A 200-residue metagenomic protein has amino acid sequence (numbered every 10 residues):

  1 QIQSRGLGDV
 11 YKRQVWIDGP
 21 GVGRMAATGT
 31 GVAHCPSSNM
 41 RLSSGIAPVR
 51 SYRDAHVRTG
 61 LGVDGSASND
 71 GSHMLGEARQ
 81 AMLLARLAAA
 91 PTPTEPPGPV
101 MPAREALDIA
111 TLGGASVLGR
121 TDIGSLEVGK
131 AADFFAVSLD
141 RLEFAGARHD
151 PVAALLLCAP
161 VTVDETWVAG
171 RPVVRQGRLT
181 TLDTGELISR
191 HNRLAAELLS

Functional and structural regions predicted by a protein language model:
Q1-Y11: Single conserved hydrophobic/aromatic residue that forms the stacking wall/gate of nucleotide- or nucleobase-binding
Y11, D64, G170: Residue-level signal for inorganic ion chemistry
G19-P20, R41-S43: Helical hairpin unit composed of two closely spaced alpha helices linked by a short loop
R24-A33, D54-T59: Glycine-enriched alpha-helix->loop->beta-strand junction motifs that scaffold or abut catalytic
P36-M40, G65-A67: Short, acidic/turn-prone active-site loops that include or flank metal/cofactor- and phosphate-binding residues
I46-R50, D150-P151: Charged helix-capping and loop-helix junction motifs
R50-R141, L157-C158: His/Asp/Glu-enriched, well-ordered alpha-helical/loop segment that forms or immediately abuts the divalent-metal
R104-S200: Active-site microenvironment of metallo-dependent hydrolases
